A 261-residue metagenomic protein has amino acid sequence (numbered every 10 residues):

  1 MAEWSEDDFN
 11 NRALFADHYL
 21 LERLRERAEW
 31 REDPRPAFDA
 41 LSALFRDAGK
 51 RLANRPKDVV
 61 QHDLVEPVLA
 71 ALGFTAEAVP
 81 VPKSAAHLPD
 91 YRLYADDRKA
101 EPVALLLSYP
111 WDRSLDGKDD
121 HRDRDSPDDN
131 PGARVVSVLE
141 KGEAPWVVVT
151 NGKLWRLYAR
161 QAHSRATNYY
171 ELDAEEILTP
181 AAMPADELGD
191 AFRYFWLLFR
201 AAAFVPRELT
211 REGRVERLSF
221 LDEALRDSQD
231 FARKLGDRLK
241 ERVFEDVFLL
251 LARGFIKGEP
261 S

Functional and structural regions predicted by a protein language model:
M1-L52, R98-V103, S108-S261: Short, basic/polar, glycine-containing "phosphate-handling" surface segments that engage DNA
A48-V81: Acidic-basic catalytic patches of nuclease active cores, encompassing PD-(D/E)XK and other metal-cofactor nuclease
K57-Q61, A78, D90, Y94 (+2 more regions): Residue-level signal for functionally critical sites in structured catalytic/ligand-binding pockets
V59-D63, A86, N130-A133: Generic alpha-helix structural propensity
V68, L72-E101: Active-site metal-binding core of divalent-cation-utilizing nuclease and nuclease-like domains
